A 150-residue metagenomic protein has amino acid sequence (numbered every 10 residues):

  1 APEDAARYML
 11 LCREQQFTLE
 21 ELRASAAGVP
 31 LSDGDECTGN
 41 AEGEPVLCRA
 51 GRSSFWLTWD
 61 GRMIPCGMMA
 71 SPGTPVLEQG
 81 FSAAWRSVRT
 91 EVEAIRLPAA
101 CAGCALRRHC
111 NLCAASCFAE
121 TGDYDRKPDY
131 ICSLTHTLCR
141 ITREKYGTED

Functional and structural regions predicted by a protein language model:
A1-G43, R62-L112: C-terminal accessory region of radical SAM enzymes
C48-R52: Short, small/polar residue-rich loop motifs at catalytic or cofactor-binding pockets
L57-T58: Short, acidic, Ser/Thr-enriched surface-loop or helix-capping motifs
V76-L77, C113, E120, T148: Sparse recognition of residues in long alpha-helices and their boundaries
I95-T142: Cysteine-cluster motifs in flexible loop/terminal segments that predominantly coordinate metals
T142-D150: Iron-sulfur (Fe-S) cluster-binding modules
